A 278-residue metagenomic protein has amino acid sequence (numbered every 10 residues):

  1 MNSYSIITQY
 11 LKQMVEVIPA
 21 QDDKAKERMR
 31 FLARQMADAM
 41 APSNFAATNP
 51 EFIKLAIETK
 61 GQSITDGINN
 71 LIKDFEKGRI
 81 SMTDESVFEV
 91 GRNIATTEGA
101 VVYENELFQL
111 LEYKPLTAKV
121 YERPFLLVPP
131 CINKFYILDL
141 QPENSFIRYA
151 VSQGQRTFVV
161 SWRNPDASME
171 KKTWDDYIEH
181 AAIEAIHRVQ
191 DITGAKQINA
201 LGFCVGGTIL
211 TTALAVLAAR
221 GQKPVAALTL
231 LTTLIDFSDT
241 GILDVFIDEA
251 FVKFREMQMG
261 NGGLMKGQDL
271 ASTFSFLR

Functional and structural regions predicted by a protein language model:
M1-N105, Q109, N261-M265: N-terminal low-complexity, Ser/Thr- and acidic-residue-enriched intrinsically disordered segments
S3, V102, A118, P142 (+2 more regions): Secondary-structure capping and boundary motifs in well-ordered enzyme cores
L11-I57, D191, A195, L214-R278: Alpha/beta-hydrolase-fold enzymes
G67-N70, D74-D166: Short, surface-exposed "cap/lid" segments of acyl-processing enzymes
L126, A200-L201, L228-T233: Extended hydrophobic secondary-structure segments that form protein cores and membrane-embedded regions
M169-T193: Alpha/beta-hydrolase active-site loop
I186-G206: Alpha/beta-hydrolase fold nucleophile elbow
I209-A213: Hydrolases whose catalytic domains are alpha/beta-hydrolase-1, hotdog thioesterase, or metallo-beta-lactamase-like
